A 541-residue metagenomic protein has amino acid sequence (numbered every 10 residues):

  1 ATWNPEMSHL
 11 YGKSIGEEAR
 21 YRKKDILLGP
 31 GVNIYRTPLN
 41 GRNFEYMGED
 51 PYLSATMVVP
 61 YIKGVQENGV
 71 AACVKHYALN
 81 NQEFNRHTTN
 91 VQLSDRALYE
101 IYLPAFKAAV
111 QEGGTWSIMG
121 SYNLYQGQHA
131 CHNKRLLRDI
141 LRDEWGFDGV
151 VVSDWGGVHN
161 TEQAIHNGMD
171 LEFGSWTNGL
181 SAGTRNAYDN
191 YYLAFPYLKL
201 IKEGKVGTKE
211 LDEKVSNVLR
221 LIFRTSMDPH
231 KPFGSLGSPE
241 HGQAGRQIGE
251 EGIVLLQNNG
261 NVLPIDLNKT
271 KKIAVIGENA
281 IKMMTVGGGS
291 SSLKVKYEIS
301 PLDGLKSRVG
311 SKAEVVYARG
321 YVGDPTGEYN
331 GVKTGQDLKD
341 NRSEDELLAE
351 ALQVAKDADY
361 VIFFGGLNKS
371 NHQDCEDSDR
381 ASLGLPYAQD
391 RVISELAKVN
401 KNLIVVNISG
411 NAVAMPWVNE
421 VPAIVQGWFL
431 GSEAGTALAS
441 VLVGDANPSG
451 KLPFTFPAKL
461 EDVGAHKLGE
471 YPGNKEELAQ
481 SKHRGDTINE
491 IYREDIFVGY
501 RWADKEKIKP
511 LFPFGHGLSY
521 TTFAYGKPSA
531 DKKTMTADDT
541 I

Functional and structural regions predicted by a protein language model:
A1-I541: Glycoside hydrolase catalytic-domain context in secreted enzymes
